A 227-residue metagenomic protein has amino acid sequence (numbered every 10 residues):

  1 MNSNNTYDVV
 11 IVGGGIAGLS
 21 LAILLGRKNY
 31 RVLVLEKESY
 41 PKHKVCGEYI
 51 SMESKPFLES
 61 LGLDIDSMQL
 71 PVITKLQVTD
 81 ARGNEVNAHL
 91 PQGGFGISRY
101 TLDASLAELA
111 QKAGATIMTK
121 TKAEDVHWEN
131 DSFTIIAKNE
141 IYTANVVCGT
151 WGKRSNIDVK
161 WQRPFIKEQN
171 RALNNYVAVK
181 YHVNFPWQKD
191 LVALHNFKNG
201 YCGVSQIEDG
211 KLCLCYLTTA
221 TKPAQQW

Functional and structural regions predicted by a protein language model:
N2-G15: Beta1/beta-strand and adjacent pyrophosphate-binding region of the FAD-binding site in flavoprotein oxidoreductases
V12, G26-C46: Glycine-rich FAD pyrophosphate-binding loop
G18-L19: N-terminal Rossmann-fold NAD(P) dinucleotide-binding loop
Y30, L63, A115: Short phosphate-binding/catalytic loops that engage adenosine nucleotides
S39-L61: Conserved N-terminal glycine-rich FAD pyrophosphate-binding loop of Rossmann-like flavoproteins
S54-A107, W128: A conserved beta-strand/loop capping segment in the N-terminal third of enzymes that catalyze redox or closely related
L109-W227: Predominantly flavin-linked oxidoreductase catalytic cores and closely associated redox partners
